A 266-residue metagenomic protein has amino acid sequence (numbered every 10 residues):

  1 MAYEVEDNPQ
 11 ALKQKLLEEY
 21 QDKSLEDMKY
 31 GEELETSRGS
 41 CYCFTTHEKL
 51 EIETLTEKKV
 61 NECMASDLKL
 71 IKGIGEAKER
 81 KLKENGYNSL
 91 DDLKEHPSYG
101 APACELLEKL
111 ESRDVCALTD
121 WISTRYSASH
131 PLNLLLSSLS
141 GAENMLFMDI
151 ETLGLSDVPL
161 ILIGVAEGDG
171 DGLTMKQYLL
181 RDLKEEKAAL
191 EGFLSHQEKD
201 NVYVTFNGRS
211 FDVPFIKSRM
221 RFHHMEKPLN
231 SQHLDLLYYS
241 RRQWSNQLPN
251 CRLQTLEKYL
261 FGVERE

Functional and structural regions predicted by a protein language model:
M1-C43: Structure-specific DNA junction-binding interface
L68-I71, L82-A101: A short amphipathic alpha-helix within small helical-bundle interaction modules
D91-H130: Alpha-helical interaction/regulatory segments in DNA maintenance proteins
P131-E143, S195: A short acidic-Thr-Gly-centered motif at the start of a beta-strand
E143-L153: Two-metal-ion RNase H-like nuclease active-site motif
S156-I161: Short, flexible loop/turn motifs enriched in small residues
V165-V263: Conserved DEDDh/DEDDy metal-dependent 3′-5′ exonuclease domain
